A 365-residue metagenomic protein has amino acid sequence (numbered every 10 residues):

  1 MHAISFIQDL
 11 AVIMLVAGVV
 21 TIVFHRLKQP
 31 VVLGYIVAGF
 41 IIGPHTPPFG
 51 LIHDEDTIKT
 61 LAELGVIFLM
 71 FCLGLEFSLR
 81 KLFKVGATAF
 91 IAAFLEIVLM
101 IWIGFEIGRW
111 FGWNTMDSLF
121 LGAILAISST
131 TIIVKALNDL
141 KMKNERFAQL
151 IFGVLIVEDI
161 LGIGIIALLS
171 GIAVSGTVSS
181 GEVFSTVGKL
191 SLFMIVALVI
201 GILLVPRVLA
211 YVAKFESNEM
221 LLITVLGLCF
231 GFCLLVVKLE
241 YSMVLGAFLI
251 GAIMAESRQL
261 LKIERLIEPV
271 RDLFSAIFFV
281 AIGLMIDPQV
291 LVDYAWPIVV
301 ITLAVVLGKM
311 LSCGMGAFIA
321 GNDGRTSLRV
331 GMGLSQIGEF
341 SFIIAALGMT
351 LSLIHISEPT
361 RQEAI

Functional and structural regions predicted by a protein language model:
M1-S357, R361: Transmembrane helical cores of multi-pass secondary ion antiporters/exchangers
